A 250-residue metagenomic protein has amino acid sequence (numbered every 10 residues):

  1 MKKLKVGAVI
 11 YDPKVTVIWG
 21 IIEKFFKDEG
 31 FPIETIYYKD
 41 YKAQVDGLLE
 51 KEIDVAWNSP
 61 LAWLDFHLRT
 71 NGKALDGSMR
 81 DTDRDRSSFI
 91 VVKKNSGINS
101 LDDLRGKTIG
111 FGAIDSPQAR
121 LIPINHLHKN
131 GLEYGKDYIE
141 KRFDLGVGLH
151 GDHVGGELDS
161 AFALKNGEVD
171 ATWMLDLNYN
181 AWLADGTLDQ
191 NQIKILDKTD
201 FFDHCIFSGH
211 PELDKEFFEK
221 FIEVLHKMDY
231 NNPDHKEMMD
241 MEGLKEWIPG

Functional and structural regions predicted by a protein language model:
M1-A8, R80-I90, D137-H153, W182-I222 (+1 more regions): Periplasmic-binding protein-like
K3-E29, Y38, L61, D85-S160 (+1 more regions): Bilobed "Venus flytrap"/periplasmic-binding protein-like clamshell domains and structurally analogous long
K42-F66: N-terminal low-complexity or amphipathic/hydrophobic leaders
G47-L49, L104, L164-K165: Hydrophobic residues within well-ordered alpha-helices
W57-N71, P123, H128-K129, L158-Q190: A ligand-binding cleft/hinge motif common to bilobed small-molecule-binding domains
D65-G97: Glycine/small-residue-rich loop that forms an oxyanion/phosphate-binding "nest" at active or ligand-binding sites
L225-E242: Periplasmic-binding protein-like
